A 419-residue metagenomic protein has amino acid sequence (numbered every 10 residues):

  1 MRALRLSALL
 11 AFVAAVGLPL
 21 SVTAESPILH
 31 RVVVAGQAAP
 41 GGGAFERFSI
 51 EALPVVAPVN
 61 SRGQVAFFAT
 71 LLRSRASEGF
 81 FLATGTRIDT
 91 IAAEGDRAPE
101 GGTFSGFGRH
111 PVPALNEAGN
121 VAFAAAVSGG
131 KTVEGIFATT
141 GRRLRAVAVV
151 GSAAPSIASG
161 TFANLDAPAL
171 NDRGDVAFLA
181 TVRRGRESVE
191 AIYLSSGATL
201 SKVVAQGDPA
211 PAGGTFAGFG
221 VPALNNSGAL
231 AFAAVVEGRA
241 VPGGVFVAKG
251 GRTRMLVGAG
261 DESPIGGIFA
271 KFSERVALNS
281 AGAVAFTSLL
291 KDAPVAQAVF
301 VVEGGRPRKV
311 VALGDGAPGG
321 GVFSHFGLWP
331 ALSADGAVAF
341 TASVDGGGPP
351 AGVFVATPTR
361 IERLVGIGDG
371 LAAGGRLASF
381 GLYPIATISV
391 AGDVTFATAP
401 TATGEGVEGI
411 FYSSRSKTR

Functional and structural regions predicted by a protein language model:
M1-R5: Positively charged n-region of N-terminal signal peptides that target proteins for export
S7-P19: Bacterial N-terminal signal peptides
A24-R419: Conserved "turn/edge" positions that cap or connect secondary-structure elements within repeat/scaffolded domains
